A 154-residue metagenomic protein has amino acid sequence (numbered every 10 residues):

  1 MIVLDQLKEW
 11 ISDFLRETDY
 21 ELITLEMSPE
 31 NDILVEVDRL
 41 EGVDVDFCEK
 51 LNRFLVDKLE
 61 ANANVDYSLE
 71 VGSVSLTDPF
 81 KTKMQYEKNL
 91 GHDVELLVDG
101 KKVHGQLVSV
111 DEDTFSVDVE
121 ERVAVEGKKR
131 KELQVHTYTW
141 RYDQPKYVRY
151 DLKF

Functional and structural regions predicted by a protein language model:
M1-Q6: N-terminal presequence-like segments and adjacent domain-start helices
L7, I11-L15, C48-N62: Short, non-transmembrane amphipathic alpha-helical segments
T18-I33: Short edge beta-strands and adjacent turn/loop segments
S28-E30, D38, G72-L76, E120: Short loop/turn motifs enriched for small/polar and acidic residues
E36-K50: A short interface-forming secondary-structure element
D57-L59, L90, E95-H104, V108-F154: Conserved RNA-binding domains used in RNP assembly and mRNA/RNA metabolism
D57-L90: Helix-adjacent hinge/juxtasegments
